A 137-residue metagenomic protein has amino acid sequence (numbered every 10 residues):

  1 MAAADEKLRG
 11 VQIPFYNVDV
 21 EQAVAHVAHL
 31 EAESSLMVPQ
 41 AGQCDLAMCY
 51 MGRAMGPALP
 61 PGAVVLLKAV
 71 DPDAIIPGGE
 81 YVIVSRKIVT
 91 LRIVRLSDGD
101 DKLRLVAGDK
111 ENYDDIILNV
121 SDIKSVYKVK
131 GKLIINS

Functional and structural regions predicted by a protein language model:
M1-P61, D71-A74, K87, L133-S137: Short, positionally conserved secondary-structure boundary motifs
Q43-A47, I76-V82, L103-R104: Short, hydrophobic/aromatic-rich segments at coil-to-beta transitions
M48, V65-L67, I83: Preference for bulky hydrophobic residues occupying beta-strand positions in well-ordered beta-sheet regions
Y50, K68, R92: Thr-Gly-centered strand-to-loop micro-motif
G62-V64, G79: Structural motif
V64, L91-I93, D115-I117: Well-ordered beta-strand positions in beta-sheet-rich domains
P77-T90, L96-D100: Short, compositionally biased
L96-S137: Glycine- and charge-enriched low-complexity intrinsically disordered segments
